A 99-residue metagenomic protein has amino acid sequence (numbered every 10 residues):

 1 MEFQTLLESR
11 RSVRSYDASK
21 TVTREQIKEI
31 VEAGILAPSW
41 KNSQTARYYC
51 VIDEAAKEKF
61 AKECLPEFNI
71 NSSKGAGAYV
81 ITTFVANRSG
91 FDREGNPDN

Functional and structural regions predicted by a protein language model:
M1-N99: Acidic, surface-exposed loops and disordered segments
